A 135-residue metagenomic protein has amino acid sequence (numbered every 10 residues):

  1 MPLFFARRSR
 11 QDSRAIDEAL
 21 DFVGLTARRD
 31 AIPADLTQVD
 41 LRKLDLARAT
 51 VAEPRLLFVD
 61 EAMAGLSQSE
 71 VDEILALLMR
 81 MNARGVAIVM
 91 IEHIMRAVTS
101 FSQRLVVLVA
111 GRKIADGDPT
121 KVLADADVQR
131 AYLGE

Functional and structural regions predicted by a protein language model:
M1-R28, A76-M79: Conserved ABC ATPase "signature" region
L46: Hydrophobic anchor residue at the start of the ABC signature
E53: Conserved catalytic motifs of ABC-family nucleotide-binding domains
L57-E61: Catalytic Walker B motif of ABC-type/P-loop ATPase nucleotide-binding domains
D72-R84: Helical segment within the ABC ATPase nucleotide-binding domain
V98-S100: A short, surface-exposed alpha-helical micro-motif characterized by mixed small hydrophobic and charged/polar residues
